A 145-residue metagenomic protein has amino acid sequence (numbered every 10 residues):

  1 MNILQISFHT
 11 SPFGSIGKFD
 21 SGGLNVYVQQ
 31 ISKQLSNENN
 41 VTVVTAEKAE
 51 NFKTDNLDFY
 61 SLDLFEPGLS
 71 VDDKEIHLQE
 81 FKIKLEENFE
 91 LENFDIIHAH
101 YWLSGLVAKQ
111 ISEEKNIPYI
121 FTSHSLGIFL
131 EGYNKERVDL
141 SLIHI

Functional and structural regions predicted by a protein language model:
M1-F52: N-terminal subdomain of nucleotide-sugar transferases
I3-L4, S112-G132, R137: Active-site proximal beta-strand in glycosyltransferases
H9-G14, F65-L69, I128-F129: A short, flexible beta-alpha/helix-coil linker loop
G14-K18, S70-D72, E131-E136: Short acidic, glycine/proline-rich loop/turn micro-motifs
L57-E86: A short, charged, and often flexible helix/loop element on the N-terminal side of the glycosyltransferase catalytic
F89-S104, A108, P118-I120: Short N-terminal targeting/anchoring amphipathic segment
I143-I145: Conserved small/polar residues in nucleotide/adenosyl-binding loops
